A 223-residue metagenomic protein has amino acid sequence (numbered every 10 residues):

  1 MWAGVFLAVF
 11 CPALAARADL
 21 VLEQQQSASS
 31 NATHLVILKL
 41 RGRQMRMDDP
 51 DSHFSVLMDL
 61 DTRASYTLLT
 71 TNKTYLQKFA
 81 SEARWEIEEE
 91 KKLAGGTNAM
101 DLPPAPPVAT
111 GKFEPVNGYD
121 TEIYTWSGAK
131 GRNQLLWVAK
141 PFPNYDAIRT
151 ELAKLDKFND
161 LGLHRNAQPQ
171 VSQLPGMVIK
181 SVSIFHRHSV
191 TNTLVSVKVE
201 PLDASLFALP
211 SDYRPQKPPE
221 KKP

Functional and structural regions predicted by a protein language model:
W2-A13: Bacterial N-terminal signal peptides
A16-P223: Extended soluble regions of mature proteins
